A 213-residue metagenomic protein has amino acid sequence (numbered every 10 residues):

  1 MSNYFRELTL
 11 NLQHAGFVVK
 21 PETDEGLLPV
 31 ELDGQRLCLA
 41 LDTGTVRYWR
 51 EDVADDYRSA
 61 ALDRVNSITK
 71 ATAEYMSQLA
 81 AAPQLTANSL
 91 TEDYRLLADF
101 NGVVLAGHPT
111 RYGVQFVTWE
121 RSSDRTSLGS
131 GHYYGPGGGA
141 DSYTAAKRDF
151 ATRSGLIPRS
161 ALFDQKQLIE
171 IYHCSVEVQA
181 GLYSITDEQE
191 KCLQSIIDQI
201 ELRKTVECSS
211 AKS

Functional and structural regions predicted by a protein language model:
M1-F17: Short Lys/Arg-enriched alpha/beta "domain-start" segment
Q13-D24, A81-A87: Short secondary-structure junctions
E31-I68: Long, continuous compositionally biased terminal/linker segments
Y75-V117: Short N-terminal "domain-start" leader segments that mark the transition from disordered tails or signal peptides into
H108-P136, I171: Short aromatic-glycine-(Arg/Gly/Cys) micro-motifs in beta-strand/loop hairpins
G139-G155: A short, charged, amphipathic alpha-helix used as a generic interaction element across diverse proteins
A146, K212-S213: Non-Sec secretion/translocation targeting segments of pathogen effectors
R159-E207: Charged/polar low-complexity intrinsically disordered segments, enriched in acidic residues
